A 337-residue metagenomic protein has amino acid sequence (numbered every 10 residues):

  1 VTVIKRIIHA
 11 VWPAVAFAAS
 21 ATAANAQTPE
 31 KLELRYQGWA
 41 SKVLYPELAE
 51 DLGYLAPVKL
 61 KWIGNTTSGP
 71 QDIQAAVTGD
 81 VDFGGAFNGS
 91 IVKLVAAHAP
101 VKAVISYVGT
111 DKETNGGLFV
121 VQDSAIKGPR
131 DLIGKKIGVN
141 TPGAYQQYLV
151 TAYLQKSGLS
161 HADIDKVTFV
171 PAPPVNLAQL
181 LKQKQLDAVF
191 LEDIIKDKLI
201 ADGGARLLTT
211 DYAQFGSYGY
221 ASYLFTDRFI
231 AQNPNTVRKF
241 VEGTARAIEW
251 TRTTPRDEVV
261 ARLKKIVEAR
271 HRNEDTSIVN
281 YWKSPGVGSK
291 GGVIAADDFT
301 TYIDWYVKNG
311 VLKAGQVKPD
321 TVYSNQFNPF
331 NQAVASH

Functional and structural regions predicted by a protein language model:
V1-W12: Bacterial N-terminal signal peptides that target proteins for export
A10-S20: Bacterial N-terminal signal peptides
S20-A26: Sec/Tat signal peptide C-region and signal peptidase I cleavage site
Q27-A162, K166-P171, D187-D193, S217: Short, glycine-/small- and polar/acidic-enriched structural segments that line small-molecule recognition paths
P57, T110-D111, A213-F215, P285-A295: Short, solvent-exposed loop/beta-turn-alpha elements that line the ligand-binding surface or hinge of extracytoplasmic
G89, S124, V170, V175-V267: Pocket-lining segment of extracytoplasmic ligand-binding domains
A231-K313: Secondary-structure end/capping motifs
T300-H337: Conserved C-terminal helix/tail region of periplasmic/extracytoplasmic solute-binding proteins
